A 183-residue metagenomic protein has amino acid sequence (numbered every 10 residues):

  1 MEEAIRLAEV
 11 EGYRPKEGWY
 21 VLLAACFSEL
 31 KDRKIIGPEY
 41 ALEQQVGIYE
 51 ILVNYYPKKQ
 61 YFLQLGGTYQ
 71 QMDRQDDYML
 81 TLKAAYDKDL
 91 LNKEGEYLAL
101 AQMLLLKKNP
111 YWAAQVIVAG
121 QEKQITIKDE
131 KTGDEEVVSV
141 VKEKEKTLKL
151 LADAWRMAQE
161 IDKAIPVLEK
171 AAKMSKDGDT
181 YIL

Functional and structural regions predicted by a protein language model:
M1-L183: Alpha-solenoid helical repeat scaffolds
